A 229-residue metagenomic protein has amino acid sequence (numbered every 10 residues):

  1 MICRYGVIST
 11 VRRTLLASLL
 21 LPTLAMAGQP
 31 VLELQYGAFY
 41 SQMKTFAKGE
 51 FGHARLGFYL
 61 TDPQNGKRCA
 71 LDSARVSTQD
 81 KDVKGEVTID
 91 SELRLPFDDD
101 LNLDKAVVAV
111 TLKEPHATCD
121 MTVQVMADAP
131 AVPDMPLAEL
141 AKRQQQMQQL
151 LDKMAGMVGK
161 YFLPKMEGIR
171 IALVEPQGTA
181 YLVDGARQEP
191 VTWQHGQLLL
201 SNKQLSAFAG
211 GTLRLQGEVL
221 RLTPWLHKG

Functional and structural regions predicted by a protein language model:
I2-G6, G28-L34, G229: N-terminal alpha-helical "arm" segments
I2-L16: Bacterial N-terminal signal peptides that target proteins for export
S18-A27: Hydrophobic h-region of N-terminal signal peptides that target proteins for export in Gram-negative bacteria
A27-K105: N-terminal Sec/ER secretory leader and immediately downstream segment of secreted/extracellular precursors
K84-D90, T122-Q124, V183-D184, V191-T192: Short amphipathic beta-strand/extended segments with alternating polar/hydrophobic composition
L95-P115, N202-G217: Noncatalytic modules at the cell exterior or secretory-pathway interfaces, chiefly beta-strand-rich lectin/adhesion
D104-L163: Surface-exposed beta-loop interaction hotspot
M147-G229: Glycine-rich, aromatic-bearing surface loops/beta-hairpins
